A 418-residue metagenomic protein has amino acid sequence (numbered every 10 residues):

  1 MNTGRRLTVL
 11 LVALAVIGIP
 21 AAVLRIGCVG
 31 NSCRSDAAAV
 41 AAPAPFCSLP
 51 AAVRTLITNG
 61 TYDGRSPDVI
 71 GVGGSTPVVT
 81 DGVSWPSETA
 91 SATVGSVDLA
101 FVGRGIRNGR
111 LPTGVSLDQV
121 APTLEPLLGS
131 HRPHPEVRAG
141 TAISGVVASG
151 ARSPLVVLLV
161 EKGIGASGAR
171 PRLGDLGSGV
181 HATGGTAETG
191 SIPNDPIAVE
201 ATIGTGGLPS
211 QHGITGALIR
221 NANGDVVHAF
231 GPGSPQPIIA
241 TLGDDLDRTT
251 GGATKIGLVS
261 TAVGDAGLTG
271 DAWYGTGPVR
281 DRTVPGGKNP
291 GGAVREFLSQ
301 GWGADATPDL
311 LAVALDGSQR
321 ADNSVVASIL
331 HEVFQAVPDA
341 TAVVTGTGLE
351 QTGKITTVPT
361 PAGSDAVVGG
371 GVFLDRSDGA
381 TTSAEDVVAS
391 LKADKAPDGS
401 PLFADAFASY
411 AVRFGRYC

Functional and structural regions predicted by a protein language model:
R5-R6, L10, L24-V157, G168-P171 (+5 more regions): Membrane-interface soluble catalytic domains
V16-R25: Hydrophobic alpha-helical membrane-insertion segments, chiefly the h-region of N-terminal signal peptides
R65-D68, G74, G95, A151-V156 (+5 more regions): Loop/turn elements at helix/coil->beta-strand transitions in domains of secreted/extracellular proteins
G114, P122-R132, P237-D309, S390: Feature for exported/extracytoplasmic and membrane-associated proteins, marking the mature portion
S116-A121, A169-L176, P196-I203, I238-L242 (+6 more regions): Stable alpha-helical elements in mature extracytoplasmic
Q119, T123, G287-V344, G348-K354: A long, amphipathic alpha-helix that forms part of the scaffold/cap immediately adjacent to metal-dependent active
G165-G252, T261-V279: Active-site nucleophile/metal-coordination loop of metallo-enzymes that catalyze phosphate/sulfate and related
T205-G216, G257, D271-R295, N323 (+1 more regions): Acidic, His- and aromatic-enriched active-site or binding-groove loops in soluble protein domains that engage sugars
